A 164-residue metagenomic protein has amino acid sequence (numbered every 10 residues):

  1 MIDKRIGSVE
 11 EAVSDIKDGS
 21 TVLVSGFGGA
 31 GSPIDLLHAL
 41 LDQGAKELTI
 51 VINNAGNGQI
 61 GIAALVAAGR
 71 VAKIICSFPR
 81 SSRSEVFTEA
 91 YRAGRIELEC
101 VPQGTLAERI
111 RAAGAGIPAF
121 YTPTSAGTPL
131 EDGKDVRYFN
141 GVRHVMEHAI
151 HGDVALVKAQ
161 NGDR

Functional and structural regions predicted by a protein language model:
M1-R164: Conserved alpha/beta enzyme-core scaffold
